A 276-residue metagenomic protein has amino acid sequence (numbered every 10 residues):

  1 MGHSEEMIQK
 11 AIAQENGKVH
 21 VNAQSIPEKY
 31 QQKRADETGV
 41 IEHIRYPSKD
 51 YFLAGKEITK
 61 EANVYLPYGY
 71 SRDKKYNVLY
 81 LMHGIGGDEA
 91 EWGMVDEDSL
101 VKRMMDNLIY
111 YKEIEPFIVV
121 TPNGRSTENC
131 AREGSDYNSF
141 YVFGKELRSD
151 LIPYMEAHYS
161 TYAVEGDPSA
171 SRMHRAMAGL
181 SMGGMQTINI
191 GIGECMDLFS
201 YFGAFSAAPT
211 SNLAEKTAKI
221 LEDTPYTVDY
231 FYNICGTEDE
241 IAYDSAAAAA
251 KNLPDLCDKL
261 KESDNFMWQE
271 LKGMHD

Functional and structural regions predicted by a protein language model:
M1-D276: Non-catalytic cap/lid and distal C-terminal segments of serine-dependent acyl enzymes
